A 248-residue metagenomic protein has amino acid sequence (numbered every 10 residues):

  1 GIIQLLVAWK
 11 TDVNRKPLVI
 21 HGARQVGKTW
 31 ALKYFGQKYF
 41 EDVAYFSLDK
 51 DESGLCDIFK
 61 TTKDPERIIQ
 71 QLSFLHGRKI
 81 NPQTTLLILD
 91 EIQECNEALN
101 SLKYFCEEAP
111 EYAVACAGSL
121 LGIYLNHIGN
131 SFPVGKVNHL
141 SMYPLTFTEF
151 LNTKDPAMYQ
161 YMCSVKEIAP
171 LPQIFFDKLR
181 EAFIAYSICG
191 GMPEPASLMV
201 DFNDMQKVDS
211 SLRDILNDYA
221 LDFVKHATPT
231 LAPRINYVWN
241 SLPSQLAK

Functional and structural regions predicted by a protein language model:
G1-V13: Pre-Walker A adenine-sensing motif
K28: Conserved lysine of the Walker
A31, F35: Hydrophobic positions on the alpha1 helix immediately C-terminal to the Walker A/P-loop
K50-P82: Short glycine-rich substrate-engagement loop in P-loop NTPases that contacts/grips substrate
I88, A113-S119, S141, F150: Structural recognition of the conserved hydrophobic beta-strand(s) that form the central parallel beta-sheet of P-loop
E107-G129: Sensor-1/coupling segment of RecA-like P-loop NTPase cores
G122-N138, L151-P156: Short regulatory helix/loop adjacent to the ATP-binding pocket of P-loop NTPases
T148, N152-K248: Interdomain hinge/linker elements that couple catalytic modules in large macromolecular machines
